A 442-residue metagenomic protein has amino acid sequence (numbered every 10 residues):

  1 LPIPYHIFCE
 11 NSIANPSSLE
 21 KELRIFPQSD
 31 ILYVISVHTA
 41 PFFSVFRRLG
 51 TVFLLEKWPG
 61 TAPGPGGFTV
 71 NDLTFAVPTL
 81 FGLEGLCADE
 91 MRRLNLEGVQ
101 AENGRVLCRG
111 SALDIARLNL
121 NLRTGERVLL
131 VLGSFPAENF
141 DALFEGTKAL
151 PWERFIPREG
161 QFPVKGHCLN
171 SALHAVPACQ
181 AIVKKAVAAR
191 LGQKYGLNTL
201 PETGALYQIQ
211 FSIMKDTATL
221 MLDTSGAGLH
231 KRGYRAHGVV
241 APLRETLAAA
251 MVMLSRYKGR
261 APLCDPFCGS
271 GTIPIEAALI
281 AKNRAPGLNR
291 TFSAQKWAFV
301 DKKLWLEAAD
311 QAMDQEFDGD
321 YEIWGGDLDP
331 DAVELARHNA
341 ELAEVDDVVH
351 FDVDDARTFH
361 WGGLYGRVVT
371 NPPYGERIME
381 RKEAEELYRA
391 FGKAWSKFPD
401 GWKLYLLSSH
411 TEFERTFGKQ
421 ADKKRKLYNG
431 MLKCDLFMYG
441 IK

Functional and structural regions predicted by a protein language model:
Y5-H6, Q28, Y33, H38: Low-complexity, intrinsically disordered or signal/transmembrane-proximal segments
S12, S17-S18, S29, S36 (+1 more regions): Serine residues within intrinsically disordered or low-complexity segments
N71-I209, K215, T224-G226, H230 (+4 more regions): Accessory substrate-recognition/RNA-binding modules or partner subunits associated with SAM-dependent
L220-R256: SAM-dependent Rossmann-like transferase core, predominantly class I methyltransferases with a strong bias toward
L243-W361, R377, R381-E385: Conserved S-adenosyl-L-methionine
V368-V369: Hydrophobic beta-strand segment of the Class I
